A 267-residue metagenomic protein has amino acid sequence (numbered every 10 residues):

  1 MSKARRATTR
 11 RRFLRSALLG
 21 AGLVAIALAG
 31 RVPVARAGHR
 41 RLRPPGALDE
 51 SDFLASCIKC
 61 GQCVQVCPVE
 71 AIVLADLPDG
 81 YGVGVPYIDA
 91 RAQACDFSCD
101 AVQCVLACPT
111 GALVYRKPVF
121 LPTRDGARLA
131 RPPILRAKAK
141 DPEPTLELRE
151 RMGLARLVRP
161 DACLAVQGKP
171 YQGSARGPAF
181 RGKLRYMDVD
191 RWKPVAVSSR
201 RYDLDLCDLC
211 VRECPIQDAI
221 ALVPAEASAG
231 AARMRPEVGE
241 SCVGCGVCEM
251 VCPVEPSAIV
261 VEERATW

Functional and structural regions predicted by a protein language model:
M1-W267: Non-ligating segments of multi-cofactor redox enzymes
